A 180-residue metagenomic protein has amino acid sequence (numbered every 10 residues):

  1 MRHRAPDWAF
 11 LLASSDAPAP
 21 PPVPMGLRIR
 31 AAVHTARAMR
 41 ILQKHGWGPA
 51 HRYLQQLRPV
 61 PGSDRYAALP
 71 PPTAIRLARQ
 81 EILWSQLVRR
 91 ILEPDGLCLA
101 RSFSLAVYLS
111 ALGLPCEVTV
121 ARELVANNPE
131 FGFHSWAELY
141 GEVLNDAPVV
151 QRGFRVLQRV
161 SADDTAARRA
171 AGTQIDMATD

Functional and structural regions predicted by a protein language model:
M1-A67, W84-P94, A111-L112, V120 (+2 more regions): N-terminal accessory/pre-domain segments preceding catalytic cores
A68-L69, I75, L105, L112: Long amphipathic N-terminal alpha/beta scaffold segment
P72, E93-G96: Short coil/turn segments at secondary-structure boundaries
A74-I75, N127: A generic helix-loop boundary/linker signal
L77-W84: A short, contiguous structural element within a folded domain that forms the immediate neighborhood of a functional site
W84, F103-D180: Hydrophobic/aromatic-rich core segments of domains that either
